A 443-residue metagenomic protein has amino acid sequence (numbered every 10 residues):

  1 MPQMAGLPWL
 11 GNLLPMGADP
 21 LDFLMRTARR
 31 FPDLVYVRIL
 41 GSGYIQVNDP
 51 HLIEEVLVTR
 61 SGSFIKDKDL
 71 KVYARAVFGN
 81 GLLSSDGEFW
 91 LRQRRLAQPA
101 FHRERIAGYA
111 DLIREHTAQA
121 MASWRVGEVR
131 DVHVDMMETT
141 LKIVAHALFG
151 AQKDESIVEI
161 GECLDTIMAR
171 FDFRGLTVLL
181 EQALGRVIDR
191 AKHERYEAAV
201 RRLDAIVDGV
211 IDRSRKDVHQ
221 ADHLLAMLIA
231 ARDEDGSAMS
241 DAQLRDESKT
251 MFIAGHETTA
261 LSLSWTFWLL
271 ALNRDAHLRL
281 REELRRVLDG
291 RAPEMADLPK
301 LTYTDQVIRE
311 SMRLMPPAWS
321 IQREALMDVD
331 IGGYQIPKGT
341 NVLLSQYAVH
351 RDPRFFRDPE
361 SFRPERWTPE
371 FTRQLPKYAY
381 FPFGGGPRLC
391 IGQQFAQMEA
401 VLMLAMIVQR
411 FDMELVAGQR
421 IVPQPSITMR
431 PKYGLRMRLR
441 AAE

Functional and structural regions predicted by a protein language model:
M1-M4, L24, I65-K71, F89 (+3 more regions): Cytochrome P450 heme-thiolate monooxygenase catalytic core
M1-R92, A107, D111-Q119, T139 (+5 more regions): N-terminal membrane-proximal hinge/A-helix region immediately C-terminal to the signal-anchor transmembrane segment
N12-P32, A205, G209, R291-G332: Conserved cytochrome P450 K-helix E-x-x-R motif and the immediately C-terminal K′/meander segment
A28, T117, V134, D165-T166 (+5 more regions): Cytochrome P450 proximal C-terminal region
R103, R215-H219, M295-T302, C390-G392: Conserved, non-catalytic sequence blocks in retroelement Pol enzymes and Pol-derived host proteins
T258-E283, Q394-Q409: Cytochrome P450 catalytic-core helices
L344-F371: Conserved cytochrome P450 K-helix/beta-meander segment immediately N-terminal to the heme-binding cysteine loop
